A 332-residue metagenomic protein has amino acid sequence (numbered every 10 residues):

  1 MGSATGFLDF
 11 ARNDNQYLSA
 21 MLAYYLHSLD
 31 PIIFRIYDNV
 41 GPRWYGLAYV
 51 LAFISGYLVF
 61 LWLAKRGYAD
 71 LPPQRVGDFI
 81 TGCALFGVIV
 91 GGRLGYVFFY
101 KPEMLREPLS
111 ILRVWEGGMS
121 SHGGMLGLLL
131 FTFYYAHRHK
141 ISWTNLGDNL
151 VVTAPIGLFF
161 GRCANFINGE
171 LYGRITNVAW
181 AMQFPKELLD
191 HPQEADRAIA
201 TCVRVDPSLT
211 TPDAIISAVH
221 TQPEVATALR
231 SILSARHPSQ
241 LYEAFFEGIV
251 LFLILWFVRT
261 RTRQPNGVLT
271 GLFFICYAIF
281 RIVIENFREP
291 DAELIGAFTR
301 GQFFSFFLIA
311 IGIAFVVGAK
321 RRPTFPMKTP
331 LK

Functional and structural regions predicted by a protein language model:
M1-G6, R12: A cross-taxon signal for low-complexity, glycine/charged-rich
D9-A20: Short, Lys/Arg-enriched N-terminal segments with co-localized hydrophobic residues within the first ~10-30 amino acids
A20-K332: Hydrophobic, membrane-interfacing alpha helices
